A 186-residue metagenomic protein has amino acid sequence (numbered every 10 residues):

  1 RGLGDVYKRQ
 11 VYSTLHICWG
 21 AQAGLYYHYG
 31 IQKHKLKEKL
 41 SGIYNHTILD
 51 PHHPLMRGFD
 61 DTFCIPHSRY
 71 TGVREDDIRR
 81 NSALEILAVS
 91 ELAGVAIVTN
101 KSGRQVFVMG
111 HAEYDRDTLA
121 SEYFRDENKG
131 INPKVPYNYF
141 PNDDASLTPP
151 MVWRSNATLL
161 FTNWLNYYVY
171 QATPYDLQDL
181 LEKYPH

Functional and structural regions predicted by a protein language model:
R1, Y29-Q32, E122-F124: Short, glycine/charged-enriched secondary-structure capping and boundary segments
G2-Y7: Short, small-residue-biased leader/transition segments that mark boundaries at the very start of proteins
R9-S13: A short helix->loop->beta-strand "cap" motif at the edges of active sites that frequently abuts
C18-G20: Catalytic nucleophile serine of serine hydrolases, specifically the conserved "nucleophile elbow" pentapeptide
G24-Y26: Short active-site loop/helix that positions an aromatic residue
I31-L40: A short alpha->loop->secondary-structure connector
S41-H186: Amide-donor transfer/coupling interface in amidating biosynthetic enzymes
